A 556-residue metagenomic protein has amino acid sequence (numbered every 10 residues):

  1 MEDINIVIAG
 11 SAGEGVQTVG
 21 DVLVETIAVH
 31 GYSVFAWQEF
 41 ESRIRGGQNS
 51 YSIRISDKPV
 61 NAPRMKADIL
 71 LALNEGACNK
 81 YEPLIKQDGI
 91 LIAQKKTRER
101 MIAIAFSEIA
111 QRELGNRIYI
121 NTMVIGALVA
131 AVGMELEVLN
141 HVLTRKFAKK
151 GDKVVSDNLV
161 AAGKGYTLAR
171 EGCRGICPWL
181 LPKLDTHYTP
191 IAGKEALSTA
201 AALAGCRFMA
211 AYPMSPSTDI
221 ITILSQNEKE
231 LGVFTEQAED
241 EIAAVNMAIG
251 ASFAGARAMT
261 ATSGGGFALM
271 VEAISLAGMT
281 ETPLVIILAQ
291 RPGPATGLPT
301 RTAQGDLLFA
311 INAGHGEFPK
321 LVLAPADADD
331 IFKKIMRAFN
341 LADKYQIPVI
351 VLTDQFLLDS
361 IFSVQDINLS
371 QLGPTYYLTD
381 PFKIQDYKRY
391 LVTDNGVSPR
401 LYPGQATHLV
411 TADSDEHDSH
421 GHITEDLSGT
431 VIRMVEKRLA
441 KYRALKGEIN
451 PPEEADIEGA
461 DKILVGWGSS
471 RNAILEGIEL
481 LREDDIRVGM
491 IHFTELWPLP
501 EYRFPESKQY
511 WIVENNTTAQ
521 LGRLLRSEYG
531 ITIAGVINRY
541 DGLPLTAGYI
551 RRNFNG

Functional and structural regions predicted by a protein language model:
M1-A204, F208-A210, Y502: Active-site cofactor/cluster-binding pocket
E2-M65, I69-C78, E82, F208 (+3 more regions): Thiamine diphosphate
A12, S107-A110, R117, I125-A148 (+3 more regions): Peripheral docking tails and interdomain loops at the edges of cofactor- or intermediate-handling domains
A72, I92-Q94, T262, V285-A289 (+4 more regions): Short beta-strand segments
E82-D88, G278, D366, F504-S507: Short, conserved loop/helix-junction motifs that constitute active-site signature segments in enzyme catalytic cores
I85-L91, V233, A256, T282 (+2 more regions): A short helix->loop->beta-strand "cap" motif at the edges of active sites that frequently abuts
F147, E171-T186, A201-C206, S225-L231 (+4 more regions): Gly-rich Lys/Arg/Thr-decorated short loops/hinges at beta-loop-alpha junctions or inter-strand turns that position
P190-K194, A202, F339, D343-G556: Flexible, low-complexity linker and terminal segments
